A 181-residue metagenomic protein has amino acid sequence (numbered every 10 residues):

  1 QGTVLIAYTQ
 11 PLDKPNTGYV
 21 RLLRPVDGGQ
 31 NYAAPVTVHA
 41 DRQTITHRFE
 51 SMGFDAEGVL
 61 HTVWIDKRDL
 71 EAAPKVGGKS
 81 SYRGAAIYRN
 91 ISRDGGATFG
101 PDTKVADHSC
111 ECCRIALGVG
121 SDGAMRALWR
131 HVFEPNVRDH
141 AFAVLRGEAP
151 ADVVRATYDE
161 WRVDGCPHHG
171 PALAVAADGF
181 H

Functional and structural regions predicted by a protein language model:
Q1-H181: Extracellular, repeat-based ectodomains that mediate carbohydrate processing or recognition
